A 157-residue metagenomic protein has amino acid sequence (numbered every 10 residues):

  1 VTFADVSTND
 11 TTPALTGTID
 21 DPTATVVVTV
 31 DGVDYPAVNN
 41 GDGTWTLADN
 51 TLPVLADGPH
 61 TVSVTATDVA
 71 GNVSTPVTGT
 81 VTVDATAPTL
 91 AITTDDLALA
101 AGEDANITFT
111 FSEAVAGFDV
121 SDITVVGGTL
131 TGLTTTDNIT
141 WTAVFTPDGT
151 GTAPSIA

Functional and structural regions predicted by a protein language model:
V1-A157: Non-catalytic beta-sheet/beta-sandwich ligand-binding modules that flank or precede catalytic cores
